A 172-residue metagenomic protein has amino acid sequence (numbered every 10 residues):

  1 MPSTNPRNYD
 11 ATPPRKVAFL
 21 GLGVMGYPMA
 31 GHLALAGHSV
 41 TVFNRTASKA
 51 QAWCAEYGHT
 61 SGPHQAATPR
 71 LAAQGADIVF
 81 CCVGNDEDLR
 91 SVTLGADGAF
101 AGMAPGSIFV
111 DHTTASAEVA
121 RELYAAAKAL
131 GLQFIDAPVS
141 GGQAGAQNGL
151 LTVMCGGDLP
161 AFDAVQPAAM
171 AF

Functional and structural regions predicted by a protein language model:
P2-Q74, I78-C81, Q143: NAD(P)+-binding Rossmann beta1-loop-alpha1 motif at the extreme N-terminus of oxidoreductases
Y9-P13, A101-M103, Q147: Short, flexible hinge/linker loops that cap or flank conserved catalytic cores
R15-V17, S107, L151: Nucleotide donor/acceptor-binding cores
A18, V110, V165: Residue-level signature of catalytic and energy-coupling elements of molecular machines, predominantly ATP/GTP-dependent
M25, M29, C82, M103 (+1 more regions): Methionine-biased hydrophobic packing positions in alpha-helices, especially within tandem helical repeat solenoids
F43, C82, T113, C155-G156: Active-site-adjacent beta-strand anchor residues
P69-C81, N85-Q133: Rossmann-fold NAD(P) dinucleotide-binding segment
T114-F172: Rossmann-fold dinucleotide-binding core
